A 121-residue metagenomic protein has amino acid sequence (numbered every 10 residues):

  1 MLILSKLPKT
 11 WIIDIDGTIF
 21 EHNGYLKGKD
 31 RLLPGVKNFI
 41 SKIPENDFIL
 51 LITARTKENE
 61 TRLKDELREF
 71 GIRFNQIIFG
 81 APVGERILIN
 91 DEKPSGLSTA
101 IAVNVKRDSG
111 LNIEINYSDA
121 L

Functional and structural regions predicted by a protein language model:
M1-L121: HAD-like aspartate-dependent phosphatase fold
